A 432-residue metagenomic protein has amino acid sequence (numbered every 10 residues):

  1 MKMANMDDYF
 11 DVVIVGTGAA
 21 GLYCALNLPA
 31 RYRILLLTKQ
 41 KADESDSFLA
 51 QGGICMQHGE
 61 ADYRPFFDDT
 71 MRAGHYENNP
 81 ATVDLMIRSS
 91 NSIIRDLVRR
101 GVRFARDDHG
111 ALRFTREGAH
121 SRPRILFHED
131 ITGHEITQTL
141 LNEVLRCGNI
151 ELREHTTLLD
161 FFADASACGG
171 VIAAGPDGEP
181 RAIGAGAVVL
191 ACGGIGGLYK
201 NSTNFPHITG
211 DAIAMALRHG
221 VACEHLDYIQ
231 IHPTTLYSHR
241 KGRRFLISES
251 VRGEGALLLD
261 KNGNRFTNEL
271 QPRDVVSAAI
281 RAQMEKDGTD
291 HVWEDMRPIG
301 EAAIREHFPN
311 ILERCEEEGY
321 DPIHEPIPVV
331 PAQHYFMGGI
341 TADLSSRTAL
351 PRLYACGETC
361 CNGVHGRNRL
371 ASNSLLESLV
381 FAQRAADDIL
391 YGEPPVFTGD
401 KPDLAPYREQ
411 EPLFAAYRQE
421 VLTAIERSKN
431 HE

Functional and structural regions predicted by a protein language model:
M1-D11, A19, N27, A42-D43 (+9 more regions): Glycine- and aromatic-enriched mobile tails/lids
V12-L36: N-terminal Rossmann-like FAD-binding beta1-loop-alpha1 element of flavoenzymes
V13-V15, I183-C192: Short hydrophobic core segments
Q40-M71, H75: Conserved N-terminal glycine-rich FAD pyrophosphate-binding loop of Rossmann-like flavoproteins
A42, M215, V221-P322, D388: An anion/pyrophosphate-binding glycine-rich loop and adjacent beta-alpha core in soluble alpha-beta enzymes
V98-E179, A191, T235-S238, L258: Conserved redox-cofactor binding core of oxidoreductases
R153-E154, L159-G169, A173-A174, H307-C361 (+2 more regions): A glycine-rich dinucleotide-binding beta-alpha-beta segment and adjacent secondary-structure elements that constitute
A187-K241, F245, L375, L379: Glycine-rich loop(s) and the adjacent beta-strand/alpha-helix scaffold that form part
